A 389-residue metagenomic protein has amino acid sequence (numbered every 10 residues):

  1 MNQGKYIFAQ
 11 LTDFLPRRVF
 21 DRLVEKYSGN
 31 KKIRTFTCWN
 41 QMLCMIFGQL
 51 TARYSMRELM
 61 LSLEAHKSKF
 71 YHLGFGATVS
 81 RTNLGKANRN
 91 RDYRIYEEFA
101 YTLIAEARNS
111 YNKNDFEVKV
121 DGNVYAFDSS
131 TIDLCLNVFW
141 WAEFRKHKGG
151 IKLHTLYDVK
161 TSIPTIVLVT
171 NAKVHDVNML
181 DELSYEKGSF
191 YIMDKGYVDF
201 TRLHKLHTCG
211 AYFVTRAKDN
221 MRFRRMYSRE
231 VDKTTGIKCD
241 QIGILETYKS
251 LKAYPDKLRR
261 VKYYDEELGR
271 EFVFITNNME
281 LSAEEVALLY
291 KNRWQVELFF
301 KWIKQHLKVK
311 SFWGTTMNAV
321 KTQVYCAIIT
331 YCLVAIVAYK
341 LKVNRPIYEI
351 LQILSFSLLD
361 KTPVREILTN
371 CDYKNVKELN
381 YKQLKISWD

Functional and structural regions predicted by a protein language model:
M1-E58, S62, R91, E98-T102 (+4 more regions): Single, function-defining residue in the core of a domain
H66-G74: Extended, structured, electrostatic nucleic-acid-contact surfaces
L73-Y93, Y101: Major-groove recognition helix of helix-turn-helix-like DNA-binding domains
K113-N114: Active-site phosphate-binding and catalytic loops of NTP-dependent enzymes
A142: A glycine- and small-aliphatic-rich helix-loop capping segment at beta-alpha/alpha-beta transitions that lines
